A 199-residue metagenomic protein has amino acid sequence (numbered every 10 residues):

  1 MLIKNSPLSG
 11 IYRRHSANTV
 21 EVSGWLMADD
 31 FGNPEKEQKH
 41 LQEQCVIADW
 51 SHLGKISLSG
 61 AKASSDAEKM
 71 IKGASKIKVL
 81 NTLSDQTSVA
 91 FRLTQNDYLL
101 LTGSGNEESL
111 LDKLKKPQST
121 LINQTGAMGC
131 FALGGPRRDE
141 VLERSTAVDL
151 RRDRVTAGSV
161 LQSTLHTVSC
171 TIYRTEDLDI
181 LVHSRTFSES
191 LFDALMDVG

Functional and structural regions predicted by a protein language model:
M1-G199: Basic, glycine/lysine-rich polyanion-binding surfaces/domains
